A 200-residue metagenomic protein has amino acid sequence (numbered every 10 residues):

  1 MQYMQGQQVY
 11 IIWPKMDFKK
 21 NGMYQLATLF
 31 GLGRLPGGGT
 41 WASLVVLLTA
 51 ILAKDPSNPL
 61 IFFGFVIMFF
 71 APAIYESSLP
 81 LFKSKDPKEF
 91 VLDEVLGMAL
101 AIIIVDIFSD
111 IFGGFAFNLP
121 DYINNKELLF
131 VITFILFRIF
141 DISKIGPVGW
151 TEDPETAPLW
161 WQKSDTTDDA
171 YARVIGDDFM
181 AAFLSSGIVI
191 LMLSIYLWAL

Functional and structural regions predicted by a protein language model:
M1-M4: Methionine residue identity
Y10-L44, A73-I102, P120-N125, I135-L184: Interhelical loop and helix-boundary elements at the membrane-water interface of polytopic inner-membrane proteins
G38-T40, S57-G64: Short, aromatic-rich membrane-interface segments at the entry and exit of alpha-helical transmembrane domains
L44-P56, I102-V105, L159-W160, V189: Interfacial segments of multi-pass membrane proteins
D55-L60, N118-N125: Interfacial loop-to-helix junctions that mark the boundaries of transmembrane helices in multi-pass membrane
F62-Y75: Small-polar-interrupted transmembrane alpha-helices in polytopic inner-membrane proteins
F108-F115: Transmembrane alpha-helix boundary signature
L191-L200: Juxtamembrane boundary at the C-terminal end of a transmembrane helix
